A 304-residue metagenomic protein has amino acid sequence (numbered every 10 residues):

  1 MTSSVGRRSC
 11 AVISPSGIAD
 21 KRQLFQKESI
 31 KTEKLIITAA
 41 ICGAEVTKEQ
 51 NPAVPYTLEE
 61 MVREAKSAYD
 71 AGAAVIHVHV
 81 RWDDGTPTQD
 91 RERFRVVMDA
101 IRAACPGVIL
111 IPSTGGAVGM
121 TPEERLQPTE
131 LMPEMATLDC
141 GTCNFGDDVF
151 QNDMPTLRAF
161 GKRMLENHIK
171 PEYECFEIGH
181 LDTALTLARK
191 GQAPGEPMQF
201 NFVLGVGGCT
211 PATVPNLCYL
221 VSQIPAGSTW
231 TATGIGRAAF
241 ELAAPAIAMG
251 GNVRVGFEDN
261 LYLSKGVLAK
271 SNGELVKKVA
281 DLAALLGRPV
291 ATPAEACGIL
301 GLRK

Functional and structural regions predicted by a protein language model:
I30-A53, T137-N144: N-terminal small/glycine-rich loop or linker at the start of catalytic domains across soluble metabolic enzymes
A44-E60, T114-M120, F145-F150, T229-T233: Active-site mouth loops of central-metabolism enzymes
M61, A68, H79, A136 (+3 more regions): Conserved, mostly hydrophobic/aromatic
V75-R95, F145, L204, N260-K265: Glycine-rich, proline-tolerant flexible connector loops at the mouths of alpha/beta enzymes
P87-P112, F160, M164, L220-A226 (+1 more regions): Alpha-helix-loop-beta-strand connector modules within alpha/beta enzyme cores
T88-F150: Active-site beta->alpha loop and helix N-cap motifs at the rims of alpha/beta catalytic domains
M135-F257, A269: Catalytic alpha/beta core domains of metabolic enzymes, predominantly
K265-A284: C-terminal helical cap(s) of enzyme catalytic domains, especially alpha/beta-barrels
